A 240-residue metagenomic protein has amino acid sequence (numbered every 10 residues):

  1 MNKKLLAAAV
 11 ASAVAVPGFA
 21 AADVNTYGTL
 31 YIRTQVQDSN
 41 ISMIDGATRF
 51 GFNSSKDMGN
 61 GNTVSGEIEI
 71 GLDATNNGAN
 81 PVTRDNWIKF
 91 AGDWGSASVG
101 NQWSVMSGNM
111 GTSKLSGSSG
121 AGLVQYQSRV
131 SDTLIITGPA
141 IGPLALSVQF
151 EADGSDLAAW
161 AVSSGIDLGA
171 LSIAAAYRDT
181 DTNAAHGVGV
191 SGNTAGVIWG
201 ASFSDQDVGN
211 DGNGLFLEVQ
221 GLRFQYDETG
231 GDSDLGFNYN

Functional and structural regions predicted by a protein language model:
M1-N240: Outer-membrane beta-barrel proteins
